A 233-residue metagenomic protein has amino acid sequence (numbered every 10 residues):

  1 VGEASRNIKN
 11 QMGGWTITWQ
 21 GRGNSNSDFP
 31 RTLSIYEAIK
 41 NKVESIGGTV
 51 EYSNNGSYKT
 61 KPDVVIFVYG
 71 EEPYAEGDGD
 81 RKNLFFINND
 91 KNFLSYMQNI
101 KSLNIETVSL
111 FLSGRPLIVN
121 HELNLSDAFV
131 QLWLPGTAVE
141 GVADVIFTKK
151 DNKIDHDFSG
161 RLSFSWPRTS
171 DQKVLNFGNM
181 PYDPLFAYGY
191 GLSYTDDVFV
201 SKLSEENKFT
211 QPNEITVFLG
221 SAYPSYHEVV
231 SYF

Functional and structural regions predicted by a protein language model:
V1-F233: C-terminal non-catalytic regions of proteins with extracellular/luminal or membrane-system context
